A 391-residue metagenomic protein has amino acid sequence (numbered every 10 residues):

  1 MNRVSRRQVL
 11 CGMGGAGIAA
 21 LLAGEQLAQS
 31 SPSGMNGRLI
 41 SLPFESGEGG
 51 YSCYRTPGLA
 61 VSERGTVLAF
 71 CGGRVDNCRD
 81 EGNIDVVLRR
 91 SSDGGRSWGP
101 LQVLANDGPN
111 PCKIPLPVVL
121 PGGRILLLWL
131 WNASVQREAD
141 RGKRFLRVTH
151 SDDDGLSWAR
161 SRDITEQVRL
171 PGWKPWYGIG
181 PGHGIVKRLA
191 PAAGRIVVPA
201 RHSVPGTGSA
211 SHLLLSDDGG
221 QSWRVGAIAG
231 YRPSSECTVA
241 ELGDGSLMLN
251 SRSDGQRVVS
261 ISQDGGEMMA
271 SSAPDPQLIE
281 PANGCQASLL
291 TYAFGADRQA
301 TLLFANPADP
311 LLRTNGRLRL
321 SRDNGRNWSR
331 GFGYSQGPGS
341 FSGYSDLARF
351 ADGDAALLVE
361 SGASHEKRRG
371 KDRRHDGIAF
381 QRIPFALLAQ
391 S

Functional and structural regions predicted by a protein language model:
M1-G17: N-terminal secretory signal peptides and thylakoid transit peptides that target proteins across membranes
R7, E25-A28, F380: Intrinsically disordered, low-complexity regions enriched in polar/acidic and amide residues
A16, L27-A28, P121: N-terminal processing/targeting junctions
A20-L21, S234: A short hydrophobic/aromatic micro-motif that marks alpha-helical segments and, especially, helix-coil
L21-S33: Bacterial Sec-dependent signal peptides at the C-terminal "C-region" and cleavage site
P32-S391: Asp-box/BNR beta-propeller blade signature and adjacent active/binding-site loops in extracellular glycan-interacting
